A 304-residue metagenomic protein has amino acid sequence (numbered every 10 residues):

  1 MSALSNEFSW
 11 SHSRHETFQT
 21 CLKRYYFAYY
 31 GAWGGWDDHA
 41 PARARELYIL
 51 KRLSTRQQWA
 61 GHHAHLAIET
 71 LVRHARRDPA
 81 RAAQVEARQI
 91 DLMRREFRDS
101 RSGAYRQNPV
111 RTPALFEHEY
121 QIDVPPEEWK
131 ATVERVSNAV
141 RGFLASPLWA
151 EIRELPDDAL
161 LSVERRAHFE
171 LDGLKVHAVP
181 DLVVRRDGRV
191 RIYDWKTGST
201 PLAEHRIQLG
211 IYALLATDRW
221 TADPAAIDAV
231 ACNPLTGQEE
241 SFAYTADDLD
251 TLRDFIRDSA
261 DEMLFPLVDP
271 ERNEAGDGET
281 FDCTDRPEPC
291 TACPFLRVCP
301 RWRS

Functional and structural regions predicted by a protein language model:
A3-E7, A28-K51, D187-Y193, P266-G276: Short amphipathic alpha-helical segments and their helix-coil junctions
S5-F8, H12-T17, L50-Q58, H62 (+3 more regions): Short, charged/polar micro-motifs that form catalytic or ligand-binding hotspots
F8, K175-V176, L202-L209, A222 (+2 more regions): Active-site-proximal structural scaffolding
H15-G34, A40-R77, I90-R98, V133 (+3 more regions): Nuclease catalytic cores
E16-H39, E170-V183, R257-L264: An acidic intrinsically disordered interaction segment
W36-A40, D157-I211, A216: Non-catalytic protein-protein interaction segments used by genome-maintenance enzymes to assemble and couple activities
H63, A67-L161: A non-catalytic, helix-rich entry segment at domain boundaries
D172, D218-S304: Metal-dependent nuclease catalytic regions and adjoining charged, substrate-binding loops involved in nucleic-acid end
